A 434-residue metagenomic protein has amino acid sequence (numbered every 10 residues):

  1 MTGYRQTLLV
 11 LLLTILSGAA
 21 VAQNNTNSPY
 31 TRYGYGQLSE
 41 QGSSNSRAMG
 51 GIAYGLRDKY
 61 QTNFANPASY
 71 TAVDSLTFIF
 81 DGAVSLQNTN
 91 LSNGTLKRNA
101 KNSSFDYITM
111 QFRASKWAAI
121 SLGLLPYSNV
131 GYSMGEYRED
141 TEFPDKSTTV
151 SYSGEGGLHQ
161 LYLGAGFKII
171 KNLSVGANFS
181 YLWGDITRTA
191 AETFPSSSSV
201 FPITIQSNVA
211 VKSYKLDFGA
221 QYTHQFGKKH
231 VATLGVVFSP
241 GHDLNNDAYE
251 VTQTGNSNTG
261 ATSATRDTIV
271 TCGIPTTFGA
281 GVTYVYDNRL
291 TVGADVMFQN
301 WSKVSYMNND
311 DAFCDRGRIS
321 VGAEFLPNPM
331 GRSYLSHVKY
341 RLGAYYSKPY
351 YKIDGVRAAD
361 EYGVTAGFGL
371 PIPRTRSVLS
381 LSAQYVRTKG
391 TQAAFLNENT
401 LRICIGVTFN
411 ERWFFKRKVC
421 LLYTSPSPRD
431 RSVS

Functional and structural regions predicted by a protein language model:
M1-L8: Bacterial N-terminal signal peptides that target proteins for export
V10-S17: Bacterial N-terminal signal peptides
A20-P126: N-terminal, post-signal peptide beta-strand-biased segments of exported outer-membrane/organellar beta-barrel and other
Q23-Q41, S46-A48, R113-L422: Outer-membrane beta-barrel porins/channels
Y423-D430: Conserved small/polar residues in nucleotide/adenosyl-binding loops
